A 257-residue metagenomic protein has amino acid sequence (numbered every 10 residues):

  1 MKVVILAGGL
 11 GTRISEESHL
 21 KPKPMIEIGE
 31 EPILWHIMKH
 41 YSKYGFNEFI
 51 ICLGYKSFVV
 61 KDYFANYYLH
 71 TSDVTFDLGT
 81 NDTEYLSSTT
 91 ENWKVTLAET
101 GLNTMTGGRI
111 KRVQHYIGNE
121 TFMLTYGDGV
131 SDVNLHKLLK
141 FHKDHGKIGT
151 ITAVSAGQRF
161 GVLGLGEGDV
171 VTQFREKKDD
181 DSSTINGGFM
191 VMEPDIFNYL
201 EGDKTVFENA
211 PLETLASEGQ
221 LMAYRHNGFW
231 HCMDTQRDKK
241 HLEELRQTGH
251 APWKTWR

Functional and structural regions predicted by a protein language model:
M1-D62, N66-Y67, L97: N-terminal glycine-rich phosphate-binding loop and ensuing alpha1 helix
V3-I5, I51, L124, G149-T152 (+1 more regions): Structural beta-sheet core signal
M25, V162-L165, L212, A223: A structural signal for short hydrophobic beta-strand segments in well-ordered beta-sheet cores
I33-H36, R109-R112, P211: Well-ordered alpha-helical segments embedded in enzymatic catalytic cores
D62-E167: Conserved beta-loop-beta/alpha segment of the NTase-like Rossmann-fold superfamily that binds/positions NTPs
T121-M123, V130, N134-K143, S155-Q158 (+1 more regions): Catalytic-core segments of class I nucleotidyltransferases/pyrophosphorylases that form NMP-activated intermediates
